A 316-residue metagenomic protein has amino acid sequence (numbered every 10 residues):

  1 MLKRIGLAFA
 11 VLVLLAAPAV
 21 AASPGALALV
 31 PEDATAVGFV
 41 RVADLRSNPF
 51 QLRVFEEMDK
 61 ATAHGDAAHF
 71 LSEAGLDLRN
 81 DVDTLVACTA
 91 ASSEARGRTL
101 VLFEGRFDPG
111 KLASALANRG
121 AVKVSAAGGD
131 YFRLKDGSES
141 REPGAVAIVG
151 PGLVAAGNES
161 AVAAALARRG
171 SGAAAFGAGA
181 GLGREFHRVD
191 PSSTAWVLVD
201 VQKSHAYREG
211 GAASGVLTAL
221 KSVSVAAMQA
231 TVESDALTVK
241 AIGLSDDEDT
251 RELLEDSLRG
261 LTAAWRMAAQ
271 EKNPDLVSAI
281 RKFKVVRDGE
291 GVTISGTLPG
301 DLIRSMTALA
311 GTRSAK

Functional and structural regions predicted by a protein language model:
M1-R4: Positively charged n-region of N-terminal signal peptides that target proteins for export
G6-A17: Bacterial N-terminal signal peptides
A21-S140, G183-A219, L254-K282, T297 (+1 more regions): Structural boundary/hinge residues at secondary-structure and domain interfaces
A36-G38, T99-F103, V154, S224-A230 (+3 more regions): One face of beta-strands
G105-D108, N158-A161, L244-E248, L298-D301: Helix N-cap motif at beta-to-alpha junctions
G137-G170, E233-A236, K284-D301: A short, solvent-exposed beta-edge/loop patch
E142-Y207: A conserved glycine-rich beta-strand in the N-terminal activation segment of trypsin-fold
G172, Q229-K272, L276: Gly/Pro-enriched, hydrophobic low-complexity segments that function as extracytoplasmic propeptides/linkers
